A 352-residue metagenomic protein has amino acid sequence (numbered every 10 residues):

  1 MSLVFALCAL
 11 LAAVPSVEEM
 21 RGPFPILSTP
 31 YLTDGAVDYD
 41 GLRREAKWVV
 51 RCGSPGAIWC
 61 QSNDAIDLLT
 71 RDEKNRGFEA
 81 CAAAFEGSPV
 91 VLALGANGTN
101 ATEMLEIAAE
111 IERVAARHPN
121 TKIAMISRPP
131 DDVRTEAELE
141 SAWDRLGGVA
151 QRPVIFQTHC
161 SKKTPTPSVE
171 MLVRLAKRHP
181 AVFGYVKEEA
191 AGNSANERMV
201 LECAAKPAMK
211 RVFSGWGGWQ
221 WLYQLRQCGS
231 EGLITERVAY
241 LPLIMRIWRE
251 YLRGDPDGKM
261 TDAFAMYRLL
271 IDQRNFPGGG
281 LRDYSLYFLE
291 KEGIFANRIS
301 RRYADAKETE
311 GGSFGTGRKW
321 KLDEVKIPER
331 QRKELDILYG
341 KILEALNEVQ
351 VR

Functional and structural regions predicted by a protein language model:
M1-L3: Bacterial N-terminal signal peptides that target proteins for export
F5-S16: Bacterial Sec-dependent signal peptides at the C-terminal "C-region" and cleavage site
L7, I66-D67, W221-L222: Flexible loop/turn segments at secondary-structure boundaries
V14-T166, K307: Active-site beta->alpha loop and helix N-cap motifs at the rims of alpha/beta catalytic domains
D40, Y223-R352: Structured C-terminal cap/extension of enzyme domains
G41, E45, E73, G77 (+12 more regions): General structural feature for long, well-ordered alpha-helical segments within catalytic domains of soluble enzymes
V49, C81, F85, I111-A115 (+7 more regions): Hydrophobic, Leu/Ile/Phe/Ala-enriched alpha-helical segments that form helix-helix packing faces
R145-P153, C160-L281: Catalytic alpha/beta core domains of metabolic enzymes, predominantly
